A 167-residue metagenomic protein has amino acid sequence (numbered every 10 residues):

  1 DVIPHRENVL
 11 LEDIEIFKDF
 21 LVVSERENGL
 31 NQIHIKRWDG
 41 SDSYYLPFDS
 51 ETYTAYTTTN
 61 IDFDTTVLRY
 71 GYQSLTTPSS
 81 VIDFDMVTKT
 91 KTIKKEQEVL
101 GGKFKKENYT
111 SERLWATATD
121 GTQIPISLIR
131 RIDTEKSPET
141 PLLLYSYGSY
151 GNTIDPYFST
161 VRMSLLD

Functional and structural regions predicted by a protein language model:
D1, G29-K36, T76-F84: Structural motif
D1-I3, D39-D42, R162-D167: C-terminal, active-site-flanking charged/polar segments
V2-E7, P47-E51: Surface loop/turn motifs at the tips and blade-to-blade linkers of beta-strand repeat domains
R6-V9, D19: Beta-sheet repeat architectures centered on beta-propellers
V22-G29, K36-R37, R69-L75: Beta-strand C-termini and the immediately following turn/loop, strongest in propeller blades
R37-S41, M86-V87: Short loop/turn segments that connect beta-strands within beta-propeller blades
P47-F48, T52-D167: Serine-hydrolase catalytic core recognition
